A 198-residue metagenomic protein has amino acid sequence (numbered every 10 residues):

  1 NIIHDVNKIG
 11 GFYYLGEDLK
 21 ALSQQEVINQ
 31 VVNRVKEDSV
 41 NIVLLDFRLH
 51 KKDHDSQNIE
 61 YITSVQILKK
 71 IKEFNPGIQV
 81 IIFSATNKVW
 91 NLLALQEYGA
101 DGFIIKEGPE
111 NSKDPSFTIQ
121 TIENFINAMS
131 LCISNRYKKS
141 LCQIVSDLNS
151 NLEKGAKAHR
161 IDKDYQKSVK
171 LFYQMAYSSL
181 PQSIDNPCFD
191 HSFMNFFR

Functional and structural regions predicted by a protein language model:
N1, K20-S23, F47-D55, T86-V89 (+1 more regions): Short acidic, S/G/P-rich loop/turn micro-motifs used as interaction or catalytic elements
N1-Q24: Two-component/phosphorelay signaling modules centered on CheY-like receiver
I2, H54-Q57, W90-Q96, D114-T121: A short acidic (Asp/Glu
G10-F12, I78, D101: A structural micro-motif
L22-N33, E37-F74: Conserved phosphotransfer microenvironments
V43, V65-E73, G77-Q96, F103-I105: A short, hydrophobic beta-strand element within the central beta-sheet of small alpha/beta folds
W90, G108-M129, I133: C-terminal output helix
L131, N135-R198: C-terminal output/effector regions of signal-responsive regulators
